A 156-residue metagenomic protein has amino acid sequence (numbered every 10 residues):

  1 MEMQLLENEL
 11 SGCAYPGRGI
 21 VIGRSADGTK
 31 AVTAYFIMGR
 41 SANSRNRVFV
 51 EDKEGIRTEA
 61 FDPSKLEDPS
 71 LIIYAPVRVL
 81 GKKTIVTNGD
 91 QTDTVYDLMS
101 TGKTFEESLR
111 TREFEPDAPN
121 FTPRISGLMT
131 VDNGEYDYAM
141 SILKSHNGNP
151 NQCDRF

Functional and structural regions predicted by a protein language model:
M1-F156: Conserved short alpha-helical segments that host acidic/polar catalytic motifs at enzyme active sites
